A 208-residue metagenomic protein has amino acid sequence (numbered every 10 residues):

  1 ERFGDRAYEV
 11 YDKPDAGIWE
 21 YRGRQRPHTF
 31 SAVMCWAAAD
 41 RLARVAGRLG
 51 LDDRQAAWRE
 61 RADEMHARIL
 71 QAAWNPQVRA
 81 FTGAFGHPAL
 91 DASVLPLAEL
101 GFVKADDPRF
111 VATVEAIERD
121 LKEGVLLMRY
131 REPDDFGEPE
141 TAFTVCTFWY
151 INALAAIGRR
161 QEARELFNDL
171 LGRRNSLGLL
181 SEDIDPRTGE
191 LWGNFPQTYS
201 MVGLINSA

Functional and structural regions predicted by a protein language model:
E1-Y8, R22-R26, F30-W36: Long, hydrophobic, well-ordered secondary-structure blocks that form the structural core and pocket-lining surfaces
R2-W19, D63-T144, E165-Y199, G203-A208: Extended glycan-interaction surfaces of carbohydrate-active proteins
F3, S31, C35-A38, L42 (+2 more regions): Internal, well-ordered alpha-helical segments in soluble enzyme and binding-protein domains
P14-R22, R41-R59: Inter-helical turn/loop segments and adjacent helix faces that build the functional surface of alpha-helical bundle
D15, P27-M34, R41, L70: Phosphate/nucleotide-binding catalytic core
H28, A32, Q55, L97 (+1 more regions): Residues that mark the junctions of alpha-helical repeat units in TPR/alpha-solenoid scaffolds
M34-L51, L95-D106, F148-E162, W192 (+1 more regions): Well-ordered alpha-helical scaffold segments within catalytic/enzyme domains
D53-A57, R61, R109, E162: Alpha-helical positions within canonical tetratricopeptide repeat
